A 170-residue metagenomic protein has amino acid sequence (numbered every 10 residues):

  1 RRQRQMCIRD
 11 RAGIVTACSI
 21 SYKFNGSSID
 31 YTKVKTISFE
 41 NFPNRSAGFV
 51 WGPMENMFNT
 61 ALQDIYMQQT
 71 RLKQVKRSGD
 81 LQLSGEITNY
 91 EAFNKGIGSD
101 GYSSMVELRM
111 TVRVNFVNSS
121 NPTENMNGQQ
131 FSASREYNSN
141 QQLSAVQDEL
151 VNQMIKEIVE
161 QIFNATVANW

Functional and structural regions predicted by a protein language model:
R1-I8: Short, small-residue-biased leader/transition segments that mark boundaries at the very start of proteins
R9-T16: Bacterial N-terminal signal peptides
A17-D64, R71, S120, N164-W170: A structural "domain/chain start" motif
N25, Q68-K73, R77-M126, Q130-A145: Surface-exposed short loop/turn segments
S46, V50-F58, S104-L108, L143-I155: Extracytoplasmic/periplasmic, Sec-exported soluble proteins
Q147-W170: Compositionally biased, intrinsically disordered linkers/stalks adjacent to structured regions
